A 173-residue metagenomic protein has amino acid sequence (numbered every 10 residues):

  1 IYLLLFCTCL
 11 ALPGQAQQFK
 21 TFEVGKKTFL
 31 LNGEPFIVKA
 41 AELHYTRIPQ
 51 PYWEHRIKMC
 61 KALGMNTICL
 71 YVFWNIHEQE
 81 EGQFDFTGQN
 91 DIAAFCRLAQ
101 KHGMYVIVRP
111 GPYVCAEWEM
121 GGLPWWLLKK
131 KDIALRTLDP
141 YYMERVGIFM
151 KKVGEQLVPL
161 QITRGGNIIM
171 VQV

Functional and structural regions predicted by a protein language model:
I1-Q18: Bacterial Sec-dependent N-terminal signal peptides
A11, F22, Q161-R164: Generic structural signal for beta-strand residues in well-ordered domains
A16-T67, R97: N-terminal carbohydrate-binding accessory modules
Q17, V24, Q79-E81, L157: Residue-level signal for pocket-adjacent positions within structured domains
T21-E23, T28, P35, E42-R47 (+6 more regions): Residue-level preference for alpha-helix termini and adjacent loops
V38-P49, W74-N90, L128-I148, V173: The substrate-binding groove and active-site-proximal loops of carbohydrate-active enzymes, especially glycoside
W53-G121: Aromatic-lined substrate-binding rim segments of carbohydrate-active enzymes
C96-R97, K101-V173: Active-site region of glycoside hydrolase catalytic domains
